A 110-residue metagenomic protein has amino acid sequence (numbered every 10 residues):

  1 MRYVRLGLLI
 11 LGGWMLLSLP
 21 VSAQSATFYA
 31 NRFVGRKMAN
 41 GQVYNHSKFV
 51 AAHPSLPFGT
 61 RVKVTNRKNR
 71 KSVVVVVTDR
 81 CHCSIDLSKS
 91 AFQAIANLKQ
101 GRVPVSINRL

Functional and structural regions predicted by a protein language model:
R2-M15, L19-L110: Secreted/periplasmic proteins
